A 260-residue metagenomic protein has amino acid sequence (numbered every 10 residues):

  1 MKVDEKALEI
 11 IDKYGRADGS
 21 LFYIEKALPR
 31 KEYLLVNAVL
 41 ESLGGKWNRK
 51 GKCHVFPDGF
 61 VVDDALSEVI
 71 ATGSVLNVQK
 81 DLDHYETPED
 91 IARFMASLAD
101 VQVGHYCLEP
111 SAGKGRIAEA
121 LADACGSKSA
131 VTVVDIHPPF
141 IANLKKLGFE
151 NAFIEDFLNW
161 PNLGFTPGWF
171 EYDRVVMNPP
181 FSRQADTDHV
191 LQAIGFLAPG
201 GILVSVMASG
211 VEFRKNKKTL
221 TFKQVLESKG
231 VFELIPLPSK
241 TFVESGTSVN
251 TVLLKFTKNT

Functional and structural regions predicted by a protein language model:
M1-T260: Class I S-adenosyl-L-methionine-dependent methyltransferase catalytic core
